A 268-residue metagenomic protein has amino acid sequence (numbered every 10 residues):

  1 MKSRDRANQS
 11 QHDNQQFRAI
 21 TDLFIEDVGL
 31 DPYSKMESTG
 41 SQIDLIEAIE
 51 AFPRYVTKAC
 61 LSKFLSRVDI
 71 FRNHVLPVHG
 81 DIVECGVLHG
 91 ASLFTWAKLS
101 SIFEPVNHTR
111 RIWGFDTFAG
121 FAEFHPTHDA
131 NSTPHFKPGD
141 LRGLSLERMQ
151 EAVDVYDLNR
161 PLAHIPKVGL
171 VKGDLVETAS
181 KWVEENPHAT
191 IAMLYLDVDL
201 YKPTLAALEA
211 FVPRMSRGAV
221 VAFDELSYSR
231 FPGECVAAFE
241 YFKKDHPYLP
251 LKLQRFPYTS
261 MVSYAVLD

Functional and structural regions predicted by a protein language model:
K2-D31: N-terminal auxiliary segments of SAM/dcSAM-dependent transferases
F24-K58, H79-D268: S-adenosylmethionine/decaboxylated-SAM
L65-V78: Conserved alpha-helix/loop element of class I SAM-dependent methyltransferases that forms part of the SAM/SAH-binding
